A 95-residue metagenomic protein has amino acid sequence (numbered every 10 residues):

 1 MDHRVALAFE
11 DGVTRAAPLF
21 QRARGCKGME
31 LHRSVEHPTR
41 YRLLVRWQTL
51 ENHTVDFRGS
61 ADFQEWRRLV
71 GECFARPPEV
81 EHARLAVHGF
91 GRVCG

Functional and structural regions predicted by a protein language model:
M1-D11: Short, surface-exposed ligand-recognition loops at beta-strand->loop->(often short) alpha-helix junctions that present
D2-R4, S34-E36, Q48-L50: Short coil/turn motifs at secondary-structure junctions
L7, E51-H53, H88-F90: Residue-level signal for secondary-structure boundary sites
T14-R15, H82: Hydrophobic/basic alpha-helical segments enriched in Actinobacteria
A17-R42: Short, glycine- and small/hydrophobic-rich beta-strand elements in well-ordered beta-sheets
L19-R24, R46-E81: An amphipathic, aromatic/His-enriched active-site/gating alpha helix that lines ligand/cofactor pockets
E30-H37, R67-G95: Glycine-rich beta-strand-turn "strand-cap" elements at beta-sheet edges
